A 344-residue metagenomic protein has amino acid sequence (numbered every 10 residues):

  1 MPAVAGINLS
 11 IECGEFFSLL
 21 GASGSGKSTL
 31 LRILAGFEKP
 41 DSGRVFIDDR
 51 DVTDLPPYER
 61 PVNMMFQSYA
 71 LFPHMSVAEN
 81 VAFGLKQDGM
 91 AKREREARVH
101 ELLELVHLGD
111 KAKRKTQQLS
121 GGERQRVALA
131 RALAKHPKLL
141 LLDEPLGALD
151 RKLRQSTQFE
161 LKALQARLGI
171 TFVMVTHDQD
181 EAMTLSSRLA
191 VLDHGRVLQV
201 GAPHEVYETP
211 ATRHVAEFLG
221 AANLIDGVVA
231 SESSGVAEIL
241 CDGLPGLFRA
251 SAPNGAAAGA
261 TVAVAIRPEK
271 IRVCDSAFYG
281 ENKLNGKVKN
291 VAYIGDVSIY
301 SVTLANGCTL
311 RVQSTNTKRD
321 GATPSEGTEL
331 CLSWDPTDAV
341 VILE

Functional and structural regions predicted by a protein language model:
L20-A22: The feature captures the beta-strand-to-loop junction immediately N-terminal to the Walker
S28-L31, V127: ABC ATPase nucleotide-binding domain helices that frame the ATP-binding cleft
A35: Helix-to-loop junction immediately C-terminal to a conserved catalytic motif
G43-D51: Conserved ABC transporter NBD signature motif
P57-E217: ABC ATPase nucleotide-binding domains
A222, E232-E344: Non-catalytic connector elements of ABC transporters
